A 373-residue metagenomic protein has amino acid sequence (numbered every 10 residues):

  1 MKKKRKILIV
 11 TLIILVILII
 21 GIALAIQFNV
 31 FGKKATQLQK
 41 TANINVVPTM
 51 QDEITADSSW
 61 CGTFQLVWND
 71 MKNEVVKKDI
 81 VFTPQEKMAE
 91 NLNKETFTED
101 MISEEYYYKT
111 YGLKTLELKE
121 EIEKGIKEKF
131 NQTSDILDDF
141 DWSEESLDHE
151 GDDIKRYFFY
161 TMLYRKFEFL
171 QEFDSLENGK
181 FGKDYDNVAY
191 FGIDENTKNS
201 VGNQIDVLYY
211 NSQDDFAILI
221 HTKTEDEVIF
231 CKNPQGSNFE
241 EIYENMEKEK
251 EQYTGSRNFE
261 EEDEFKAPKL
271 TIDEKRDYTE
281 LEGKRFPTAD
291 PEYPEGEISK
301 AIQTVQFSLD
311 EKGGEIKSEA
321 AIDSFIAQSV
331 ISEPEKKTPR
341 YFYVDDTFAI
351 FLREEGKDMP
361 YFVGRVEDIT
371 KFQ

Functional and structural regions predicted by a protein language model:
M1-I17: N-terminal Sec-pathway targeting helices
M1-K4, Q27, F31: Generic N-terminal leader/processing signal
I17-Q27: Hydrophobic alpha-helical membrane-insertion segments, chiefly the h-region of N-terminal signal peptides
F28-Q373: Hydrophobic-core positions in well-structured secondary-structure elements of globular domains
